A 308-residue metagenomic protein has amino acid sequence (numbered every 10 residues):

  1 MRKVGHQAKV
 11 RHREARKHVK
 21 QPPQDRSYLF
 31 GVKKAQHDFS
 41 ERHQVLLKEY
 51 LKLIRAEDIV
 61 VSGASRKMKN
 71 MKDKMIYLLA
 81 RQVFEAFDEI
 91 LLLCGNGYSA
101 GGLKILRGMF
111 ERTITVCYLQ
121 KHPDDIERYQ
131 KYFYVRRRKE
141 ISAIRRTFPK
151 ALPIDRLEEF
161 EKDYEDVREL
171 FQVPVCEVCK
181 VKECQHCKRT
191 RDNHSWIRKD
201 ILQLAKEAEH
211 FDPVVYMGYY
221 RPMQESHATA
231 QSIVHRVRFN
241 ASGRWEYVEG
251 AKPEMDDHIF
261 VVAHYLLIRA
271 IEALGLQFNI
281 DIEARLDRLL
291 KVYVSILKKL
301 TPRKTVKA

Functional and structural regions predicted by a protein language model:
R2-M68, F133-A308: Secondary-shell segments that build the walls of catalytic and ion/ligand-binding clefts
A56-L119: Long, hydrophobic/aromatic-enriched structural stretches that serve as scaffold segments
V83, I90, M109, V116-C117 (+4 more regions): Alpha-helical solenoid scaffolds that mediate protein-protein interactions, centered on TPR/SEL1-like repeats but also
Y98, I105, D124-D125, V237: Residue-level detector of alpha-helical recognition elements and their boundaries
G102, Q120-K131, I280-R288: Short, glycine/acidic-rich hinge or "gate" loops at secondary-structure transitions that mediate conformational
